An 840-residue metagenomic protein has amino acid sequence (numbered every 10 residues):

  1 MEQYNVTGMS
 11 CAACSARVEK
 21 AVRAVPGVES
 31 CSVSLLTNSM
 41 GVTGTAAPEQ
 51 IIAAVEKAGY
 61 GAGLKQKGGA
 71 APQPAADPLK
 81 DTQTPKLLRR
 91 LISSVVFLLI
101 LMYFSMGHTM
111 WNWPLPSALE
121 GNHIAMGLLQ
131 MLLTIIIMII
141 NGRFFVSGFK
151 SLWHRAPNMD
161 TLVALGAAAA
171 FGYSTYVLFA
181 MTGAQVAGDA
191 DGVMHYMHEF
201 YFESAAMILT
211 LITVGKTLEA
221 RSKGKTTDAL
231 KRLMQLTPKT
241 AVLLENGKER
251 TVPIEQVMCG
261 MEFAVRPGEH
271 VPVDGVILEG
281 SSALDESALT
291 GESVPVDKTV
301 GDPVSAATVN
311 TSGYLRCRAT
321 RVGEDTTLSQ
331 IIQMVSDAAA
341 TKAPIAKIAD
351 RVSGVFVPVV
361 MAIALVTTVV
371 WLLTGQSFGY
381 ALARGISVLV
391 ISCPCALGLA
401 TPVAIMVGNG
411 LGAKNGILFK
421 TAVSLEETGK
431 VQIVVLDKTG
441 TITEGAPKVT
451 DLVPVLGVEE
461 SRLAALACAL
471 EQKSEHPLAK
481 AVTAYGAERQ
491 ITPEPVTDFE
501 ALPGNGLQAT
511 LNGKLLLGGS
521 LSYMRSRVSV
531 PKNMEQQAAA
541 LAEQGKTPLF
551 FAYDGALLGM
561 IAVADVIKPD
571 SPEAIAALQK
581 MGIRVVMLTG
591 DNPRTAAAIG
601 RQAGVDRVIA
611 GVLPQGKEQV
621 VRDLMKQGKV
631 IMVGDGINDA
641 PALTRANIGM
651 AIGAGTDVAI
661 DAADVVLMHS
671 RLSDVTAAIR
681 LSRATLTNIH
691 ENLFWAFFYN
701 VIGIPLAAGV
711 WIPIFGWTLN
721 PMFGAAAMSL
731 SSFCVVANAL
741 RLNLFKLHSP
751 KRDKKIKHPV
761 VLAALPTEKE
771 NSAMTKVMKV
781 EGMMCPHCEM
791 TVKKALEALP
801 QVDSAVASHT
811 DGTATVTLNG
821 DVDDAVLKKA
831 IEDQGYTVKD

Functional and structural regions predicted by a protein language model:
M1-G127, K223, R232, K248-T251 (+3 more regions): Flexible metal-binding regulatory segments at protein termini and peripheral loops
A16, E29, G260, P267 (+4 more regions): Conserved ATP-binding TGD loop and adjacent catalytic N/P-domain core of P-type ATPases
P26-E49, E199-F200, K231-D325, A422-A467 (+2 more regions): Conserved cytosolic catalytic loops of P-type ATPases
E29, K86-T240, R351, L452 (+3 more regions): Transmembrane helix-loop-helix hairpins at the membrane interface
A75, A184, A190-V193, A206-P267 (+7 more regions): Juxtamembrane coupling segments of multi-pass membrane pumps/enzymes
R89, T308, G429-E475, N505-V586 (+2 more regions): ATP-driven catalytic headpiece of P-type ATPases
M110-I124, W153, G172, L411 (+8 more regions): Membrane-embedded alpha-helical bundles of multi-pass transporters
L289, I348, A383, A396-L470 (+5 more regions): Conserved catalytic phosphorylation-site environment of P-type ATPases
